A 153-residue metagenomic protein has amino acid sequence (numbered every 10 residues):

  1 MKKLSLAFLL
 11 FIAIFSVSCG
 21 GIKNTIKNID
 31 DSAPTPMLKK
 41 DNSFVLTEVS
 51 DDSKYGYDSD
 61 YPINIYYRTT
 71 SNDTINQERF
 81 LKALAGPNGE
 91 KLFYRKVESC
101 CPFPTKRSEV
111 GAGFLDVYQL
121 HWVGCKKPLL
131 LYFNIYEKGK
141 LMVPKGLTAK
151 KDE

Functional and structural regions predicted by a protein language model:
M1-L4: Positively charged n-region of N-terminal signal peptides that target proteins for export
A7: An extended, acidic, His-containing surface patch that forms the Zn2+-binding/catalytic region of metallohydrolases
L10-F11: Short, linear, compositionally biased motifs with a strong N-terminal bias
F15-S18: C-terminal motif of bacterial Sec signal peptides marking the signal peptidase cleavage site
G20-K23: Bacterial signal peptide processing site
K27-L115, G146-D152: Non-catalytic macromolecular-recognition regions in eukaryotic signaling proteins
R107-D152: Short, compact, well-ordered microdomains
